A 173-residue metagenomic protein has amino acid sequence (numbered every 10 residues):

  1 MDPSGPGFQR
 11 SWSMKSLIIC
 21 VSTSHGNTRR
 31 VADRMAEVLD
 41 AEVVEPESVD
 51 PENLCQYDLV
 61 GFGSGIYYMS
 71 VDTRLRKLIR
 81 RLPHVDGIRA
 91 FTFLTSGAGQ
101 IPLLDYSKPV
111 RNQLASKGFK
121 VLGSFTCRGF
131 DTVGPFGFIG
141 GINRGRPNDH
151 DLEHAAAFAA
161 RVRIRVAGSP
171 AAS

Functional and structural regions predicted by a protein language model:
M1-S4, G145: Selective for proline/serine-rich intrinsically disordered segments in cytosolic/nuclear regulatory regions
P3-S13: Short, Lys/Arg-enriched N-terminal segments with co-localized hydrophobic residues within the first ~10-30 amino acids
Q9, S16-T23, R29-R30, R34-V44 (+1 more regions): FMN-binding flavodoxin-like domain, especially the glycine-rich phosphate-binding loop
P46-V49: Conserved SAM/SAH-binding loop
